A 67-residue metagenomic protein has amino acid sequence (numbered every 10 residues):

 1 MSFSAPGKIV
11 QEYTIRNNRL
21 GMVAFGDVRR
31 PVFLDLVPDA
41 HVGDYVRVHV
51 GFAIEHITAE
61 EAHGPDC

Functional and structural regions predicted by a protein language model:
G7-I9, V23: Conserved hydrophobic positions within beta-strands
E12-N17: Short, conserved beta-turn/loop elements at beta-strand boundaries and strand-helix junctions
L20-F25, F33: Short, acidic/hydrophobic/Gly-rich beta-strand patch recurrent on exposed beta strands that often constitutes part
G51-F52: Short, surface-exposed secondary-structure boundary micro-motifs
H56-C67: Short, compositionally biased
